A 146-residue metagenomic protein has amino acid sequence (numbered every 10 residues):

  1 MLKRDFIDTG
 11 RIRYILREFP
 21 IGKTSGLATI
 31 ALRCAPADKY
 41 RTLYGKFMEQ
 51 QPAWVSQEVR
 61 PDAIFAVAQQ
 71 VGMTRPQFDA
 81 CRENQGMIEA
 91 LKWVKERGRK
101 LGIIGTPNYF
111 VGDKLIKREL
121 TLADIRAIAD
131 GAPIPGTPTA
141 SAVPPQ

Functional and structural regions predicted by a protein language model:
M1-V67: Structural alpha/beta surface segment adjacent to cysteine/selenocysteine redox centers across thiol/disulfide enzymes
K3-R4, F65-Q146: C-terminal cap of thioredoxin/glutaredoxin-like
